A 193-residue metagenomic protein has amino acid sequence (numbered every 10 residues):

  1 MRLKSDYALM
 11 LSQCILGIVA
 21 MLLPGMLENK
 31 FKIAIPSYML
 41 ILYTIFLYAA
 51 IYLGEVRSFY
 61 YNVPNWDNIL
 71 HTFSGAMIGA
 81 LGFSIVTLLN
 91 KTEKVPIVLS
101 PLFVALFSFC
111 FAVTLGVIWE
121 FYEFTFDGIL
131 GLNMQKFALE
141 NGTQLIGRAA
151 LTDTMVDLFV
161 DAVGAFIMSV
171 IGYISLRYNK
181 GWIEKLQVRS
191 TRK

Functional and structural regions predicted by a protein language model:
M1-D67: Early transmembrane hairpin module of multi-pass membrane proteins
L11-I15, L40-I41, A105-C110, L158-F159: Hydrophobic alpha-helical transmembrane segments
L22-F31, F83-N90, L102, I171-R177: Structural signal for the C-terminal ends of transmembrane alpha-helices and the immediately following loop
I41-G54, F103-F124: Small-polar-interrupted transmembrane alpha-helices in polytopic inner-membrane proteins
Y52, L89, L132-T143: Peri-membrane helix termini and adjoining interfacial loops of integral membrane proteins
G54-F109, G128: Membrane-proximal helix-loop-helix units in multi-pass membrane proteins
H71-G79, F111-L130, Q144-G172: Alpha-helical transmembrane segments that form the membrane-embedded catalytic/substrate-binding core of multi-pass
W182-K193: Short, highly charged, low-complexity non-transmembrane loops/tails of multi-pass membrane proteins
